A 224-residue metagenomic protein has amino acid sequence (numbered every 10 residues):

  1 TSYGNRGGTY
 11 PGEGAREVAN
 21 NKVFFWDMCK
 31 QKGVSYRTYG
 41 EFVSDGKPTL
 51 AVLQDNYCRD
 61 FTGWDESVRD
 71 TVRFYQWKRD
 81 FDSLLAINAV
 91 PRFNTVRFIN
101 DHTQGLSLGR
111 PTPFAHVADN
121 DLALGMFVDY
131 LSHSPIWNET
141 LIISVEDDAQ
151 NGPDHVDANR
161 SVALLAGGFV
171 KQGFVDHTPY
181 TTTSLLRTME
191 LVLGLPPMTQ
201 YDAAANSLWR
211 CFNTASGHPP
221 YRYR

Functional and structural regions predicted by a protein language model:
T1-R224: N-terminal pro-sequences and low-complexity stem/linker regions of secreted or lumenal proteins
